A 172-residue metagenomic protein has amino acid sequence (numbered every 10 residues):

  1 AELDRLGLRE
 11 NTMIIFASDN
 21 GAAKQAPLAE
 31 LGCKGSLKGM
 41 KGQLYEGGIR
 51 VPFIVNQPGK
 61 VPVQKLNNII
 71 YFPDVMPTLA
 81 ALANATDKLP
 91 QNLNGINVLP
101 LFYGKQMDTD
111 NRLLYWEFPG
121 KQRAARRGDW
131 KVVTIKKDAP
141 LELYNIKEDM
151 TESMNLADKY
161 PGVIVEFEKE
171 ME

Functional and structural regions predicted by a protein language model:
A1-D4, M76-A80, L99, Y103 (+3 more regions): Non-transmembrane alpha-helical segments in soluble domains of secreted/periplasmic/extracellular proteins
A1-L28: Metal-dependent active-site segment of extracytoplasmic phospho-/sulfohydrolases and closely related
L8-I14, R50-V51, T109-R112, R127-W130: Loop/turn elements at helix/coil->beta-strand transitions in domains of secreted/extracellular proteins
A22-G35, K41-L44, V61, N68 (+1 more regions): C-terminal cap/loop subdomain of S1 sulfatases and analogous C-terminal strand-loop tails that border
Y45-I49: Short, flexible loop/turn motifs enriched in small residues
I54-V63: The feature captures the short pre-catalytic strand/loop hairpin that immediately precedes and shapes the active-site
Q64-L66, N155: Second-shell loop/turn segments in exported
R127-G128, V132, K137-L141, I146-E172: Long, internal low-complexity/basic segments
